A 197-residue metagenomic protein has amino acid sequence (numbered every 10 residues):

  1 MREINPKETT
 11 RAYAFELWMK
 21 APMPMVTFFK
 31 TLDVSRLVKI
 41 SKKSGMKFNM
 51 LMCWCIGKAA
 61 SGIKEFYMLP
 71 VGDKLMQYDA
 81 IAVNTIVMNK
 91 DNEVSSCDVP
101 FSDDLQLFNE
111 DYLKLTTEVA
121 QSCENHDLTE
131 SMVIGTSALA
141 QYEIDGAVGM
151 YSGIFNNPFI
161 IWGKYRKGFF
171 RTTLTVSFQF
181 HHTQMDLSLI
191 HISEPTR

Functional and structural regions predicted by a protein language model:
I4-K7, M19-L51, Y67-V83, I134 (+2 more regions): Gly/Ser/Thr-rich phosphate-binding loops and adjoining beta-strand/alpha-helix segments that form adenosine-phosphate
M25-K30, L37-S44, N92-Q106, M185: Acyl-group handling in specialized metabolite and lipid biosynthesis
C53-A59, S193: Structural preference for long, well-ordered alpha-helical segments in enzyme cores
A59-F66: Short alpha-helical functional segments enriched in proximate histidine and acidic residues
N89-I144: Helical lid/core segments from catalytic subdomains that handle acyl or acyl-like groups
M150-Q179, T183-M185: Intrinsically disordered, low-complexity linker/assembly segments
I190-R197: Residue-level detector of conserved catalytic or cofactor/ligand-binding positions in enzyme active sites
